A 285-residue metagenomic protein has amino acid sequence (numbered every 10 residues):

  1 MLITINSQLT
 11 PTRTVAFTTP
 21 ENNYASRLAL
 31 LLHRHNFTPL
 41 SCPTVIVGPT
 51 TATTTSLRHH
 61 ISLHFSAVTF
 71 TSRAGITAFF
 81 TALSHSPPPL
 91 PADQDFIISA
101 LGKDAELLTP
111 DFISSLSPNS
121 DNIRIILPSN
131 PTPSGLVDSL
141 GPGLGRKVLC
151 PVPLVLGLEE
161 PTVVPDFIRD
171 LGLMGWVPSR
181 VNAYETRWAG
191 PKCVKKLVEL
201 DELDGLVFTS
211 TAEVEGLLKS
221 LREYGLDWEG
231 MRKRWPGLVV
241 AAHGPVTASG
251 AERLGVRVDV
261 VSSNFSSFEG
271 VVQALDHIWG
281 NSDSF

Functional and structural regions predicted by a protein language model:
L2-F285: Conserved beta-alpha
